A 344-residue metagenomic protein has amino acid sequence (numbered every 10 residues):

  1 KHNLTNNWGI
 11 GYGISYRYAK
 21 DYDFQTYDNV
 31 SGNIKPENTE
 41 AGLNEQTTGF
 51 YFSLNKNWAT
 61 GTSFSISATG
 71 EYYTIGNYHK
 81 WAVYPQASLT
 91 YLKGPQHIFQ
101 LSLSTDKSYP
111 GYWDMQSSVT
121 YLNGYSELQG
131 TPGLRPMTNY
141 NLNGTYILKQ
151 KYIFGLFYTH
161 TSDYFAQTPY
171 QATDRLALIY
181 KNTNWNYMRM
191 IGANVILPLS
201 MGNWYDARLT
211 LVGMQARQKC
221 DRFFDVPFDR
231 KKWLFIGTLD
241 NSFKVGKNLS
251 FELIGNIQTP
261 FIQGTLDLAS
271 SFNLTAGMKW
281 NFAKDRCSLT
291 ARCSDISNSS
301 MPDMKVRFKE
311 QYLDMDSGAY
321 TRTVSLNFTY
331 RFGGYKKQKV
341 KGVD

Functional and structural regions predicted by a protein language model:
K1-H2, Q46, F50-K56, A87-Y91 (+6 more regions): Residues on the lipid-exposed face of transmembrane beta-strands in outer-membrane beta-barrel proteins
K1-K80, P85, L92-Q96, Y152-G155 (+1 more regions): Face-selective signature of the C-terminal outer-membrane beta-barrel domain
I14-K20, A68-G76, L103-Y109, V119 (+7 more regions): Transmembrane beta-strands of outer-membrane beta-barrel pores
Y22-S31, I75-Y84, Y112-T120, Y125-E127 (+7 more regions): Outer-membrane beta-barrel translocator domains and adjoining extracellular loop/strand segments of Gram-negative
L43, R135, I153-T210, K219-D240: Outer membrane beta-barrel strand-and-loop segments of large Gram-negative receptors, especially TonB-dependent
K107-L156, H160-S162, L178-A193, L197-S200 (+1 more regions): Outer-membrane beta-barrel signature, preferentially recognizing the C-terminal barrel domain of Gram-negative
A216-Q218, G237-N281, C287, S297-N298 (+1 more regions): C-terminal beta-barrel architecture of Gram-negative outer-membrane proteins
F282-D344: C-terminal beta-signal and adjacent terminal beta-strands/loops of Gram-negative outer-membrane beta-barrel proteins
